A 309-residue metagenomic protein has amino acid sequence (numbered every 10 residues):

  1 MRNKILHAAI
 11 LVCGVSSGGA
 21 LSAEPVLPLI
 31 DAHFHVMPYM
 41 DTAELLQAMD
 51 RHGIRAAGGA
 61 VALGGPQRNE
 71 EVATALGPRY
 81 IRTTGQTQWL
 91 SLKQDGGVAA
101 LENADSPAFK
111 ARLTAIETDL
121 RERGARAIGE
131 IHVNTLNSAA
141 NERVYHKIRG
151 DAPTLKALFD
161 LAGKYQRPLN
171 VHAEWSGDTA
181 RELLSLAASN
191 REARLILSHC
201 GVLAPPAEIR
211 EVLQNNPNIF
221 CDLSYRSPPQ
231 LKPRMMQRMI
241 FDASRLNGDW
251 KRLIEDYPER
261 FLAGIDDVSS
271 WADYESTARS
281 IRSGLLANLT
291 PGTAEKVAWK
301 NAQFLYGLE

Functional and structural regions predicted by a protein language model:
R2-K4, A23-H33, A43-L63, Q67 (+2 more regions): Mid-to-C-terminal alpha-helical segments outside catalytic/metal-binding sites
H7-S17: Bacterial N-terminal signal peptides
I30-F34, A57-G59, Y80-Q86, A127-E130 (+4 more regions): Hydrophobic faces of well-ordered beta-strands that scaffold small-molecule active sites in alpha/beta enzyme cores
D31, H35-M40, V98-N103, S138-K147 (+1 more regions): Acidic/histidine-rich helix-loop elements that form or flank divalent-metal/phosphate-binding sites at the catalytic
M37-Y39, G64-Q67, W89-S91, N134-S138 (+4 more regions): Active-site environment of divalent metal-dependent phosphoester hydrolases
M40-E44, G64-V72, A111-I116, T179-L184 (+2 more regions): Alpha-helical scaffolding within the catalytic cores of extracellular/periplasmic polymer-degrading hydrolases
R68-P168, S227-P228: Active-site gating/metal-coordination segments in enzymes
Y145-A263: Catalytic pocket-lining loop regions of alpha/beta-barrel enzymes, especially the amidohydrolase/enolase/GH5 lineages
